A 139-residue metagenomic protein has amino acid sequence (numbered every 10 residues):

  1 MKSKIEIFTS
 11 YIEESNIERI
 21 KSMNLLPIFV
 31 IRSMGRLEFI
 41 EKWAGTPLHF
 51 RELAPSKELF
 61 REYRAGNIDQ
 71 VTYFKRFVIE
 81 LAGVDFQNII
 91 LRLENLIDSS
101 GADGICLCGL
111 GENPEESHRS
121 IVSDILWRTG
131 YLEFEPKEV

Functional and structural regions predicted by a protein language model:
K2-V139: Residues lining hydrophobic/aromatic ligand-binding pockets adjacent to catalytic sites
